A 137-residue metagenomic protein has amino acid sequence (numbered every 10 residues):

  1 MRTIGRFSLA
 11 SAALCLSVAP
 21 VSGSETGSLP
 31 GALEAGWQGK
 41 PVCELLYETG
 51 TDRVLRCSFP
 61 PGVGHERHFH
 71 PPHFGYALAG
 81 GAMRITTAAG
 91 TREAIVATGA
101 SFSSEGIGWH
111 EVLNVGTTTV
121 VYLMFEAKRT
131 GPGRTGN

Functional and structural regions predicted by a protein language model:
M1-R6: Positively charged n-region of N-terminal signal peptides that target proteins for export
S8-A19: Bacterial N-terminal signal peptides
V21-G23: Boundary at the C-terminal end of the N-terminal hydrophobic targeting segment
S28-G36, K40-Y47, P132: Local beta-strand/beta-hairpin segments that build beta-sheet-rich folds
R53-F69, T86: Conserved short histidine dyad/triad with adjacent acidic residue
H70-A89: Glycine- and acidic-residue-biased ligand/ion/polar-headgroup-sensing regions
G80, G106-T130: Ligand-binding loop in jelly-roll beta-barrel domains
G90-I107: Short acidic-glycine-tyrosine-enriched beta hairpin
